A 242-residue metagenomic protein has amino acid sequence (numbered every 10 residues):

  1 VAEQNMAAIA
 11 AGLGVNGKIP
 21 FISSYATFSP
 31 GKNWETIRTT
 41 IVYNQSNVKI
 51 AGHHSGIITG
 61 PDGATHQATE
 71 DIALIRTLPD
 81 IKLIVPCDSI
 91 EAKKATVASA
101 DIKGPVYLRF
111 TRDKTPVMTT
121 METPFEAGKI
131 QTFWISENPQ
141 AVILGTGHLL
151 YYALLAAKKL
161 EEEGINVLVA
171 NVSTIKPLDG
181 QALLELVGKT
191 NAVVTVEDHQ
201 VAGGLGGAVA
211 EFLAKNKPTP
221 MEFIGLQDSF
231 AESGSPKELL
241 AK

Functional and structural regions predicted by a protein language model:
A2-N5, L13-V142: Conserved thiamine diphosphate
E3, T59-G60, T111-K242: Thiamine diphosphate
A8, V97, Y151-L155: A broad detector of short, well-ordered amphipathic alpha-helices that serve as recognition/interaction surfaces
I9, T77, K94, P177 (+1 more regions): A ubiquitous, low-specificity "background" feature that marks scattered single residues across proteins without
